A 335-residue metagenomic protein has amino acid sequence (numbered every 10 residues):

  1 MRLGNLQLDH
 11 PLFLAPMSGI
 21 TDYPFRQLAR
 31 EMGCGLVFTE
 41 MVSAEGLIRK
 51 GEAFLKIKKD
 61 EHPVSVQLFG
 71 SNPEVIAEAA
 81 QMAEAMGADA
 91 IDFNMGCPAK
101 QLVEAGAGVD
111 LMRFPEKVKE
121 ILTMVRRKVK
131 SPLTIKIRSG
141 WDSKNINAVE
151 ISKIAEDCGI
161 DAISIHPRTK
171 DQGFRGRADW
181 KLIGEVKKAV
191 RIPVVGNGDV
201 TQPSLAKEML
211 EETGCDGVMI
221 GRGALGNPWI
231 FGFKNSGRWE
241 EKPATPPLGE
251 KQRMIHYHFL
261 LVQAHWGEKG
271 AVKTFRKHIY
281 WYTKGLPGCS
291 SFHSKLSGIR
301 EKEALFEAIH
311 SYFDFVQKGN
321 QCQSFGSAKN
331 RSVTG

Functional and structural regions predicted by a protein language model:
M1-F13, E45-P63, C97, L102-A105 (+2 more regions): N-terminal small/glycine-rich loop or linker at the start of catalytic domains across soluble metabolic enzymes
R2, M17-D89: Glycine-rich, positively charged N-terminal anion/phosphate-binding segment
L8, S18, Y23-P24, E120-T123 (+6 more regions): Alpha/beta catalytic cores of nucleotide-metabolism and tRNA/nucleoside-modifying enzymes
L12-P16, V37-T39, V64-L68, I91 (+4 more regions): Hydrophobic faces of well-ordered beta-strands that scaffold small-molecule active sites in alpha/beta enzyme cores
M17-G19, V42-A44, F69-S71, G96-P98 (+4 more regions): Active-site beta-loop-alpha junctions enriched in small/polar residues
T39, A90-P98, D157-P167, M219-A224: Non-cysteine beta-strand/loop elements that form the S-adenosyl-L-methionine
V64-L133, R138-N145, A155-E156: Active-site beta->alpha loop and helix N-cap motifs at the rims of alpha/beta catalytic domains
K100-K117, D171-W180, W239-A244: Glycine-rich tight-turn/loop motif centered on a GG-T
